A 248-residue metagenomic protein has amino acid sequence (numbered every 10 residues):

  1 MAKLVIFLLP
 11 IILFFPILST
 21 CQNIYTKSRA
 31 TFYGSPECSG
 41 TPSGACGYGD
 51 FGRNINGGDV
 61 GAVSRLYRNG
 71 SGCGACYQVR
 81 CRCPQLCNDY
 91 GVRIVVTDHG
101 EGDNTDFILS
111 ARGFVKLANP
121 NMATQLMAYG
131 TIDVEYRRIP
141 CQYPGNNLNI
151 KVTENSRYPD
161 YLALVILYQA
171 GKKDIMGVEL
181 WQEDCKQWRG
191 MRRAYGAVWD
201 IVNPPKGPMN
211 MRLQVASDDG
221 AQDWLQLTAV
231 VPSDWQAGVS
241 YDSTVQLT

Functional and structural regions predicted by a protein language model:
A2-T248: Folded extracytoplasmic luminal domains of secretory or organellar precursors
